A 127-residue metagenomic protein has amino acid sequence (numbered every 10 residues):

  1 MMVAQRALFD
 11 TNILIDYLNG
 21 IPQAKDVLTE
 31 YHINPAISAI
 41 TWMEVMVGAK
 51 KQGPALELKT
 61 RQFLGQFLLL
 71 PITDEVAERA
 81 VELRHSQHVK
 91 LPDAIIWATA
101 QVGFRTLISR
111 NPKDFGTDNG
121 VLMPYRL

Functional and structural regions predicted by a protein language model:
M1-A4, W97-L127: Acidic, PIN/NYN-like endoribonuclease modules and their adjacent C-terminal/linker elements
M1-I37, V47-R61: Short, well-structured N-terminal submotif of metal-dependent ribonuclease cores
D10-T11, V45, A80, A100: Generic structural signal for small/hydrophobic residues in well-ordered secondary structure, especially within
I13-L14, T41, V76, I95-I96 (+1 more regions): Alpha-helix capping/helix-boundary segments
I33-P35, G65-L68, Q101-T106: Short active-site oxyanion
G65-S86: Acidic catalytic patch
S86-P92: Donor nucleotide-sugar recognition loop
